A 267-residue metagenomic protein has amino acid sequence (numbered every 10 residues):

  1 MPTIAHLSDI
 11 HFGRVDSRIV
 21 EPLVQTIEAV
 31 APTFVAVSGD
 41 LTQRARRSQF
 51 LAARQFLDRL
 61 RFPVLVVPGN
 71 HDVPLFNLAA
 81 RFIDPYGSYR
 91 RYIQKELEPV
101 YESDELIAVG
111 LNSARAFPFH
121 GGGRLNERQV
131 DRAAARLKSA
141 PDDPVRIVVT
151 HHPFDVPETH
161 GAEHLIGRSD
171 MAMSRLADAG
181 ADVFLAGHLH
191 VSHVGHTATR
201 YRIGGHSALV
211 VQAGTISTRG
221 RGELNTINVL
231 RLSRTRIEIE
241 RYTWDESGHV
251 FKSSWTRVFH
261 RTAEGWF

Functional and structural regions predicted by a protein language model:
M1-R59, L75-F76, R132, K138-D142: N-terminal active-site segment of His-dependent metallophosphoesterases
L7-S8, V35-D40, V64-N70, N112 (+3 more regions): Active-site neighborhood of phospho(di)ester-bond hydrolases with catalytic His/Asp-centered motifs
G13-D16, Q43-S48, N70-L78, R115-H120 (+3 more regions): Active-site environment of divalent metal-dependent phosphoester hydrolases
D16-V20, S48-F50, Q129, G161 (+2 more regions): Residues at alpha-helix caps and immediate loop-helix transition turns in enzyme cores, especially N- and C-cap
L51-R132, A140, R175, R202-G205 (+1 more regions): Extended active-site neighborhood of metal-dependent phosphoesterases/phosphodiesterases
P141-P157: Short acidic, glycine-rich surface-loop motifs adjacent to enzyme active sites
G161-T235: Conserved beta-sheet core of the metallophosphoesterase superfamily
R231-F267: A short C-terminal boundary segment appended to hydrolase-like catalytic domains
